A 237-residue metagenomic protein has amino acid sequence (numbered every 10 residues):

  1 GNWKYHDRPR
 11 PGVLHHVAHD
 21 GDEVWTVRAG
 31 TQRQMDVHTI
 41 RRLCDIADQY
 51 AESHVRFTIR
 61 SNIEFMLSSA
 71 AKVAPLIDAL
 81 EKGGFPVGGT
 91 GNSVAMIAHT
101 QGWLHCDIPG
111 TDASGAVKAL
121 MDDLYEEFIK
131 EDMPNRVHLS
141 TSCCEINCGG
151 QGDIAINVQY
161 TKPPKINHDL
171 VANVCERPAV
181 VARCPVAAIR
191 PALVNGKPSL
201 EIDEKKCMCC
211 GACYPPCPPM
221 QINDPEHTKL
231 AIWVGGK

Functional and structural regions predicted by a protein language model:
G1-T39: N-terminal basic/disordered segments at the start of proteins
H15-G21, A51-F57, R190-A192: Short, flexible, solvent-exposed loop/turn segments with mixed acidic/basic and small polar residues
H16-V17, I156-Y160, L230-K237: Short beta-strand elements
V24, D153, H227-A231: Active-site lining segments that contact anionic ligands and/or coordinate catalytic metals
W25-C175: Small-residue-enriched alpha-helical segments and adjacent helix-cap loops that form tight helix-helix packing
R56, A179-L200, M208-W233: Iron-sulfur cluster-binding cysteine motifs and their immediate structural context in ferredoxin-like electron-transfer
S61-S68, S199-D203, C207: A generic structural motif
M96, N135-V137, V171, E176-V180 (+2 more regions): Short metal-coordination and nucleic-acid-contact micro-motifs, chiefly zinc-binding Cys/His arrays
